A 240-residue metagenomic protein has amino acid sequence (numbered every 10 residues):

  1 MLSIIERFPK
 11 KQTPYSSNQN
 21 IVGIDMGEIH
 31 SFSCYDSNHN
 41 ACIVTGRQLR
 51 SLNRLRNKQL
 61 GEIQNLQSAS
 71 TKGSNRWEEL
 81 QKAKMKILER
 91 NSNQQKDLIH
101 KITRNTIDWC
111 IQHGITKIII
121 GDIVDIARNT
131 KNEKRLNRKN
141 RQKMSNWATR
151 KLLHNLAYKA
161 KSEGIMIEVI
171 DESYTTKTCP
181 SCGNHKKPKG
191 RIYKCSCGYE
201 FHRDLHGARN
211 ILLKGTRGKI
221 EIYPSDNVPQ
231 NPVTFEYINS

Functional and structural regions predicted by a protein language model:
M1-S240: Positively charged, helix-rich recognition surfaces that bind polyanionic ligands
